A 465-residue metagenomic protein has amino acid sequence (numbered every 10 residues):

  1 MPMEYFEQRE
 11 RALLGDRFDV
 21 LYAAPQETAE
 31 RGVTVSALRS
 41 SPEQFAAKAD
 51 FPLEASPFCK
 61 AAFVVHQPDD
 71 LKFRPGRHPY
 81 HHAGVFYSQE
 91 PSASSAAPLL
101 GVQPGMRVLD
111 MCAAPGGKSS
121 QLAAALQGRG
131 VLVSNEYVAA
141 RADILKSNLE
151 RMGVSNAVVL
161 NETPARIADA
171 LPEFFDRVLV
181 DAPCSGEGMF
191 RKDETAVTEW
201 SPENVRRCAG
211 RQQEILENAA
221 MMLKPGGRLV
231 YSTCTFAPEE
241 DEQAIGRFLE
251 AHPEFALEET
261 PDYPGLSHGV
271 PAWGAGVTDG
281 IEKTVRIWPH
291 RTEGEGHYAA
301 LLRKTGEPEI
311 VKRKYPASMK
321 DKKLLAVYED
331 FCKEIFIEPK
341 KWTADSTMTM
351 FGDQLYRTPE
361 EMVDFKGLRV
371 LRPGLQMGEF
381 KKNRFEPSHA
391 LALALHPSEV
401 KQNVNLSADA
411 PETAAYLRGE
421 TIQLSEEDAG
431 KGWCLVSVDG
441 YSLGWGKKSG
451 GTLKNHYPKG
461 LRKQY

Functional and structural regions predicted by a protein language model:
M1-A49, E295-Y298, T305-Y465: Polybasic, low-complexity RNA-engagement segments
Q103-P104, R166-L179: A short acidic, Gly/Pro-enriched loop at the edge of an enzyme's catalytic core that lines a small-molecule cofactor
G105-A114: Conserved class I S-adenosyl-L-methionine
P115-G128: Conserved SAM-binding loop of SAM-dependent methyltransferases across substrates and taxa, primarily the Class I
L126-Q127, L223-P225: Helix-to-beta-strand junctions that scaffold the AdoMet/dcAdoMet cofactor pocket in Class I SAM-dependent enzymes
N135-P172: S-adenosyl-L-methionine
A140, R177-E217, C234-D241, F255 (+2 more regions): Mobile active-site "lid"/loop adjacent to the S-adenosyl-L-methionine
F175, R228-Y231, F236-M350, Q354-Y356 (+1 more regions): Class I S-adenosyl-L-methionine
